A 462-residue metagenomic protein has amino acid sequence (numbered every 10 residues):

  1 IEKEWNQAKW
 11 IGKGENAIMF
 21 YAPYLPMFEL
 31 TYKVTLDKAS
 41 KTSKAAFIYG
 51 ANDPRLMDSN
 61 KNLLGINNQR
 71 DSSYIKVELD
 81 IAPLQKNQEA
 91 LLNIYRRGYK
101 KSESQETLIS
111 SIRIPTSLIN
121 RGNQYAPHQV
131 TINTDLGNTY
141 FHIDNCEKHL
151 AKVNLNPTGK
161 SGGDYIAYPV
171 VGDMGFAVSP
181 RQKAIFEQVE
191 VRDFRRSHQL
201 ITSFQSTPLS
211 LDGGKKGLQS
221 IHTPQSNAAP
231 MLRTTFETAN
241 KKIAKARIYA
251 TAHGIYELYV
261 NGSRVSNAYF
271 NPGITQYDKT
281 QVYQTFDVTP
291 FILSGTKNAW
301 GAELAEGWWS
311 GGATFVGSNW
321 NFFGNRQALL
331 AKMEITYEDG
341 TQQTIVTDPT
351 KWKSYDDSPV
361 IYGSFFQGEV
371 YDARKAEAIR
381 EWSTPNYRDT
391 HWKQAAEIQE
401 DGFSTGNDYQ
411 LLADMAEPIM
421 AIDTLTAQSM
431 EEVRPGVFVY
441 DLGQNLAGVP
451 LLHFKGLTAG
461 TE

Functional and structural regions predicted by a protein language model:
I1-E2, A46-F47, P54, Y168-P169 (+3 more regions): An acidic-aromatic loop/edge-strand motif
I1-P224: Extracellular glycan-recognition regions
Q7, M27, D173, E187-Q188 (+5 more regions): Extracellular/lumenal ectodomain signal focusing on beta-strand-rich modules and carbohydrate-recognition contexts
E15-N16, S226-A239, V282-D287, V433-Q444: Short beta-strands within extracellular/lumenal beta-sheet-rich domains
I18-L25, L118-N120, G162-D164, Q281-F291 (+1 more regions): Beta-sandwich interaction modules
L25-E29, A239-R247, P435, N445-P450 (+1 more regions): Extended extracellular/luminal ectodomain segments enriched in beta-structured repeat modules
D135-N138, E147-G163, P180-Q182, L232-A378 (+2 more regions): Accessory beta-strand-rich segments of carbohydrate-active enzymes
A328, D423-V437, Q444: Surface beta-strand/loop "capping" patches
